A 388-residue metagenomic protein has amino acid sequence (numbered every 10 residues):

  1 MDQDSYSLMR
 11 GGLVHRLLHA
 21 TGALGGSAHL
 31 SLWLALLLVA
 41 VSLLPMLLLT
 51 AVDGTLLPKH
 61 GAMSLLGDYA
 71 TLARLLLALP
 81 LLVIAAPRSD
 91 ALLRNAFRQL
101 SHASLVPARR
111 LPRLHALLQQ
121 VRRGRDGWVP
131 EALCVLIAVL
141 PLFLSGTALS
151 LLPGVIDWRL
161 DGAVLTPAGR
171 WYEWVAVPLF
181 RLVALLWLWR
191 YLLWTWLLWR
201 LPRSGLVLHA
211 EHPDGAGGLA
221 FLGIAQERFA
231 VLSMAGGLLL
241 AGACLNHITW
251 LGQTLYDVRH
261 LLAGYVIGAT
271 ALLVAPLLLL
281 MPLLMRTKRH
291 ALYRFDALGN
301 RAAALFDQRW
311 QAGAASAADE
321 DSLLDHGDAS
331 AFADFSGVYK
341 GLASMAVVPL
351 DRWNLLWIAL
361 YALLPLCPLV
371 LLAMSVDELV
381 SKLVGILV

Functional and structural regions predicted by a protein language model:
M1-A148, L182-T195, W199-R200, S204-V388: Intrinsically disordered cytosolic tails
L149-V164: Short, flexible helix-coil linker/hinge segments at the edges of structured domains or between repeats
L160-F180: Short aromatic-rich membrane-water interface segments that cap or initiate transmembrane helices in multi-pass membrane
